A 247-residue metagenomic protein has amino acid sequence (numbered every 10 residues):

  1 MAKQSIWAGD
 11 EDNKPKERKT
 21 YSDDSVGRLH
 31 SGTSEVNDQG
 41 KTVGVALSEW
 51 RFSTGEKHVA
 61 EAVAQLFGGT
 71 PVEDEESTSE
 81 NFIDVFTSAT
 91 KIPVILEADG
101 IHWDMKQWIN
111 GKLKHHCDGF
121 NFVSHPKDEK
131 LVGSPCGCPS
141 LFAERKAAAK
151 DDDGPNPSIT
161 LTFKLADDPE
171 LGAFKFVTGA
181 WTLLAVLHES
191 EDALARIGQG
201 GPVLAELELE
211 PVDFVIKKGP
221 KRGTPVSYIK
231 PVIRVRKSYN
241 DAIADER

Functional and structural regions predicted by a protein language model:
M1-A166, G219-Y228: OB-fold ssDNA-binding interfaces and closely related basic DNA-contact patches used across DNA replication/repair
E144-Y239: Extended serine/threonine-enriched, polar tracts that run as long, contiguous segments within proteins
N240-R247: C-terminal anchoring/interaction modules
